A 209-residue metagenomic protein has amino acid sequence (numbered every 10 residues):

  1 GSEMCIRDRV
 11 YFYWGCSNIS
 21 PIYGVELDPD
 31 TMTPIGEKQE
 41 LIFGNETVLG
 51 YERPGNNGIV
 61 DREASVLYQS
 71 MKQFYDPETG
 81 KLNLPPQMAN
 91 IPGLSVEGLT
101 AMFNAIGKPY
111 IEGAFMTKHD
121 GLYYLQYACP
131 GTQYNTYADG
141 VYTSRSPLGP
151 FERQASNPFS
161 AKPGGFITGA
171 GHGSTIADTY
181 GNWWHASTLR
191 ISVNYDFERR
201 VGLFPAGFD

Functional and structural regions predicted by a protein language model:
G1-I6: Short, small-residue-biased leader/transition segments that mark boundaries at the very start of proteins
R7-D8, K118-G121, A177-G181: Residue-level detector of Asp-centered blade-edge/turn motifs that repeat once per structural unit in beta-propeller
Y11-G15, Y124-Q126, W184-A186: Conserved beta-propeller blade signature
C16-N18, C129-G131, L189-I191: Residue-level signature of beta-propeller blades and closely related beta-rich strand-turn architectures in secreted
S20-E26, Y134-Y142, N194-L203: Structural motif
P29-G107, Y142-G165: Blade-edge beta-strand/turn elements of extracellular beta-propeller and related beta-sheet repeat scaffolds
Y110-G113, G169-G171: Beta-rich catalytic cores
N182-D209: Blade-level signature of beta-propeller repeat domains, shared across WD40, Kelch, NHL, RCC1 and BNR/Asp-box propellers
